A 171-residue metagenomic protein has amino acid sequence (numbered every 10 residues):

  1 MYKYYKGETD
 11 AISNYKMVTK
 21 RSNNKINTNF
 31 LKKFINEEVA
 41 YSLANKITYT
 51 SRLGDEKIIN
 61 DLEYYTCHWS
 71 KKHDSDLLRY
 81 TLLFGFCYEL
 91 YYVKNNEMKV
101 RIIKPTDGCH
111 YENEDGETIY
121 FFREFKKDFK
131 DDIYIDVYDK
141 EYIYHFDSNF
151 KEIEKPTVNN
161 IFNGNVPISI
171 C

Functional and structural regions predicted by a protein language model:
M1-K99: Extended, helix-rich architectural segments
R79-C171: Structured, contiguous alpha/beta core segments that scaffold functional sites
